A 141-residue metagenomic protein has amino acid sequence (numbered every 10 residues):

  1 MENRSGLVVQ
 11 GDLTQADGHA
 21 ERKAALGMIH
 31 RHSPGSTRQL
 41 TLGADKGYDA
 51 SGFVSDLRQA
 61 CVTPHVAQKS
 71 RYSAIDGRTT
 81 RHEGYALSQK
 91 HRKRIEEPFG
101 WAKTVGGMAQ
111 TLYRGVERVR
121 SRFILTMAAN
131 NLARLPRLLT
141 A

Functional and structural regions predicted by a protein language model:
M1-A141: Anion-binding and metal-coordination hotspots
